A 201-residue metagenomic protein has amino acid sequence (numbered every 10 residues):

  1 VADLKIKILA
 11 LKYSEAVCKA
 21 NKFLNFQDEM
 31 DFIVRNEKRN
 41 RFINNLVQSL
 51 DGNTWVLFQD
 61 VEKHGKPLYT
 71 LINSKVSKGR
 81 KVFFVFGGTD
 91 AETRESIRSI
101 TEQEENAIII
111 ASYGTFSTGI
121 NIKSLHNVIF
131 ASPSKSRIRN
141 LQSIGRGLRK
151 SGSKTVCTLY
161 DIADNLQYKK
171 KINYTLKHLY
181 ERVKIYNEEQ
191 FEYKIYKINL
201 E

Functional and structural regions predicted by a protein language model:
V1-I6, Y186: Post-DEXD/H (motif II) to motif III coupling segment of the RecA-like Helicase ATP-binding lobe
K7-L9, W55-Q59, F83-G87, I109-S112: Short, conserved beta-strand edge motifs with alternating hydrophobic and charged residues
A16-K75: Conserved interdomain hinge at the start of the Helicase C-terminal
M30-N36, F84-G88, N106: Short, flexible loop segments at the rims of nucleotide/cofactor-binding pockets, characterized by
S49, N53, F191-E201: Long, largely alpha-helical accessory region at the distal end of helicase-like NTP-driven motors
G52-N53, R80-K81, E105-A107: Short coil/turn segments at beta-strand junctions that form active-site/ligand-binding loops
W55, Y69, N73-S96: Conserved RecA-like helicase motor-core motifs
G87-E189: Conserved RecA-like P-loop NTPase helicase motor core
